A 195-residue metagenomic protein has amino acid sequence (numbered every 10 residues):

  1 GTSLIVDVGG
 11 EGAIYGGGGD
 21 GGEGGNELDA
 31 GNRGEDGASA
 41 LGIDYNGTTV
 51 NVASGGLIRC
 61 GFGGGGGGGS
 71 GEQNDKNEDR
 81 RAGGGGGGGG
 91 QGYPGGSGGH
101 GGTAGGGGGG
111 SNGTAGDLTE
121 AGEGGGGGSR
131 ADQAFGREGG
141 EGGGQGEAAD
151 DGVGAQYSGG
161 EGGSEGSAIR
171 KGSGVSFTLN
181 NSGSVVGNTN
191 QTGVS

Functional and structural regions predicted by a protein language model:
G1-S195: Glycine-centric low-complexity repeats
